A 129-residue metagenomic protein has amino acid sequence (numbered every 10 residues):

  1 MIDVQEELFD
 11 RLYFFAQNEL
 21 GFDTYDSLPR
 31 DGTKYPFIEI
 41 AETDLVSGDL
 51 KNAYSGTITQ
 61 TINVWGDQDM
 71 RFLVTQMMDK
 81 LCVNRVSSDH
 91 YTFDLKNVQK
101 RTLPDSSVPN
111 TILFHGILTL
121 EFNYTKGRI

Functional and structural regions predicted by a protein language model:
M1-R11, L45-T57, D94-I129: Short, charged interaction patches at domain edges and termini
M1-V46, Q76-D79, S88-Y91: Small/polar-rich, solvent-exposed N-terminal microdomains that initiate assembly or binding
P36-I40, V64, R101-D105: Short amphipathic alpha-helical patches
I58-V64: Active-site-adjacent structural patch at catalytic or cofactor/ligand-binding sites
V64-Q68, F122-Y124: Short beta-strand-to-loop capping motifs
D69-Q76: Short, conserved charged micro-motifs
